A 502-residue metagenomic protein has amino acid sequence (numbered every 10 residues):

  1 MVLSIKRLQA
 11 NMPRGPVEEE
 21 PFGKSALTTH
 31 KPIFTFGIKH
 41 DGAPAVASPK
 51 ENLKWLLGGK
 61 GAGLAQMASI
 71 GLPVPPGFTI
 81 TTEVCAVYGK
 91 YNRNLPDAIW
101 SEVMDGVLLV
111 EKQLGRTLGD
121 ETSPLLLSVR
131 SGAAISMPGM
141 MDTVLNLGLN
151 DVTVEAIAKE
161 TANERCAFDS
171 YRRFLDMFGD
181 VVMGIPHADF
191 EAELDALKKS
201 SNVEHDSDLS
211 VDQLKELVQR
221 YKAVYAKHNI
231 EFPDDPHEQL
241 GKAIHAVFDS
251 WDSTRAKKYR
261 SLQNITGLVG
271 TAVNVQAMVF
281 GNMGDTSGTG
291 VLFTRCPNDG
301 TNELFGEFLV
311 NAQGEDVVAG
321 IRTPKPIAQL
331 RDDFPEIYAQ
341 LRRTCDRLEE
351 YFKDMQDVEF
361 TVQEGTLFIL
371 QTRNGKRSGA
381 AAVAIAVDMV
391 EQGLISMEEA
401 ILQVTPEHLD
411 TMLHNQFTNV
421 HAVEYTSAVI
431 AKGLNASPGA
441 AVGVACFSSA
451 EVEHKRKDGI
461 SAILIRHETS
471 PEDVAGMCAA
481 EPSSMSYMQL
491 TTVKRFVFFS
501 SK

Functional and structural regions predicted by a protein language model:
V2-Y425, I460-I463, E468-E472, A479-E481 (+1 more regions): Nucleotide/phosphate-binding sheet-loop regions of phosphoryl- and nucleotidyl-transfer enzymes
Y425-A431: Surface-exposed acidic, glycine/proline-enriched linker/cap segments that occur as 15-30-residue helix-coil
A431-D473: Extended, non-globular alpha-helical segments
F499-K502: Structured functional modules or segments
